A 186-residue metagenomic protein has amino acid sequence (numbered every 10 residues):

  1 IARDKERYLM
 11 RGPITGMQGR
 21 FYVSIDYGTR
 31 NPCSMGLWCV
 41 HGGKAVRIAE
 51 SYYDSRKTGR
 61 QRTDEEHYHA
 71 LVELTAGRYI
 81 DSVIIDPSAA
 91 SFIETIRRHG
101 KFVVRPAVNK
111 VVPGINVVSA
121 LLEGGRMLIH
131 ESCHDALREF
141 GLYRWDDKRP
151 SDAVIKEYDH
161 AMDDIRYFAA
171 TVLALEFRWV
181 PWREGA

Functional and structural regions predicted by a protein language model:
I1-Y27: ATPase catalytic-site recognition across NTP-hydrolyzing enzymes
L9, A170-A174: Accessory terminal regions of nucleic-acid processing enzymes
M17-G19, T29-P32, G77-Y79, E123: Short, well-ordered loop/turn elements at secondary-structure boundaries
G19-I25, T29-G36, I48-A49: A conserved active-site cap/scaffold subdomain adjacent to cofactor or substrate pockets
G36, H41-K156, L173-A186: Mg2+-dependent endonuclease catalytic cores in nucleic-acid-processing enzymes, primarily RNase H-like
